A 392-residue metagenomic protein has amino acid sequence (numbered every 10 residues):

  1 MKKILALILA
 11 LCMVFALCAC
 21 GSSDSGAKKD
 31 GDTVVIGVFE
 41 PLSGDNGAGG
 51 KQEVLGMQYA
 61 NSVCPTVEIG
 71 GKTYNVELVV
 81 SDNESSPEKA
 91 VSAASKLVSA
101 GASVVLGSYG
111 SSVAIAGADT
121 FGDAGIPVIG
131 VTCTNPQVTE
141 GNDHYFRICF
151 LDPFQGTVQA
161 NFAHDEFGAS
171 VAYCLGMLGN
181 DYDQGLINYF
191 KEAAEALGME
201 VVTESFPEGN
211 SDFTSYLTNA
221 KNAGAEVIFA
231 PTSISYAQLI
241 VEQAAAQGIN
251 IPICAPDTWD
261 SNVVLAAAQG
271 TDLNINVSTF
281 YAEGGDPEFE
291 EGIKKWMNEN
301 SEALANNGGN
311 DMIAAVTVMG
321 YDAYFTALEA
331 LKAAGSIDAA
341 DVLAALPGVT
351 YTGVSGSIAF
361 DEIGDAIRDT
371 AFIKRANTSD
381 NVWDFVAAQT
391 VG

Functional and structural regions predicted by a protein language model:
M1-V35, T66-K72, S99, A388-G392: Short, low-complexity disordered leader/linker segments with a strong preference for bacterial N-terminal type II
S25-K28, V35, A48-E53, V67-T139 (+5 more regions): Beta-alpha junction/loop-to-helix N-cap segments that form part of ligand/metal-binding clefts
D30, G37-Q58, S81-P87, G110-S112 (+2 more regions): Extracytoplasmic "Venus flytrap"
D82, V138-F162, T203-S205, G270-E283: Short beta-strand elements at the ligand-binding edges of bilobed clamshell
F121-A124, I187-E283, N381: Extracellular/periplasmic bilobed ligand-binding domains
Y145-E208, E226-V227: An alpha-beta-alpha
A244-Y321, A376-N377, F385-Q389: Extracellular/periplasmic periplasmic-binding protein-like sensory domains
S301-V318, T326-D380: Segments of small-molecule ligand-sensing domains
